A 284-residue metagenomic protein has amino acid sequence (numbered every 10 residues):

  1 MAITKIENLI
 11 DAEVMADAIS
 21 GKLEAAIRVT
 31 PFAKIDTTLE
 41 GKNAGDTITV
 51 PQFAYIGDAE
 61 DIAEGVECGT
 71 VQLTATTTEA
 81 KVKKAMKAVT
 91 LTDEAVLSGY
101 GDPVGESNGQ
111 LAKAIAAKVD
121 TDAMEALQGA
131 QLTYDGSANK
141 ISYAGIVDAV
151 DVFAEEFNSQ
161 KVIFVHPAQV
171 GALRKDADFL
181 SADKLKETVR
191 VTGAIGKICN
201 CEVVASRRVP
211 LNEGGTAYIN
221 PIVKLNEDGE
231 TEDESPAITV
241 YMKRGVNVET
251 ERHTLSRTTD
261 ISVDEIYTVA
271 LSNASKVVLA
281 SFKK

Functional and structural regions predicted by a protein language model:
A2-K34, L39-K42, V50-G57, L73-V82 (+1 more regions): Sequence/fold signature of self-assembling virion shell proteins
T4-L9, K113-A114, K118-K140, E213 (+3 more regions): Signature of extracytoplasmic/envelope-associated structural regions
V50, T74-L132, E155-N158, I163 (+2 more regions): Long, contiguous amphipathic alpha-helices that act as assembly "spine/axial" helices in icosahedral shell and virion
V66-C68, L73: Active-site-surrounding "flap" and adjacent substrate/cofactor-binding loops of secreted or lumenal enzymes, prototyped
T92, F164-Q169, N220-K224, N273: Helix N-cap / beta->alpha transition motif
Q128-I195: Extended, solvent-exposed, turn-rich assembly/linker loops in the middle of proteins
